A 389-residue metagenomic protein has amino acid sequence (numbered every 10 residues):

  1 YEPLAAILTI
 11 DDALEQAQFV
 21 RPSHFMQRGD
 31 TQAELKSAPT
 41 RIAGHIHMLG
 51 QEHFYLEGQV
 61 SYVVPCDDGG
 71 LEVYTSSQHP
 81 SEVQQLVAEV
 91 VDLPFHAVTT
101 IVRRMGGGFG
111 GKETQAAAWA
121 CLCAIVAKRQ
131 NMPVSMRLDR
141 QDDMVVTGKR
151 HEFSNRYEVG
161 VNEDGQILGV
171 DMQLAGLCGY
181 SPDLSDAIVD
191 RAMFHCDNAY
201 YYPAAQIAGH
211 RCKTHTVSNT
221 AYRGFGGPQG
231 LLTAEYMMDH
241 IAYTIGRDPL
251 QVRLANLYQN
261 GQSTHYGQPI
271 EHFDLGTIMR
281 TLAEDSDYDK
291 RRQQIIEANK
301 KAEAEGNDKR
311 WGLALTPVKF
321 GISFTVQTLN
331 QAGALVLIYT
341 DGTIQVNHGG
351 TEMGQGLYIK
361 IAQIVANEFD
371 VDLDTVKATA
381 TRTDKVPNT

Functional and structural regions predicted by a protein language model:
Y1-T389: Structural alpha/beta core scaffold segments of enzyme domains
